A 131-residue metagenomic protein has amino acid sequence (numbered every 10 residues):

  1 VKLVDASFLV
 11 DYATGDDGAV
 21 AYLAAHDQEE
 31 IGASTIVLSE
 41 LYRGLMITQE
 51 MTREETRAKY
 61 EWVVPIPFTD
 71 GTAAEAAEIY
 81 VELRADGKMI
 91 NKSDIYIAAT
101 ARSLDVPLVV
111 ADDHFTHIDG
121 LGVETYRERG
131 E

Functional and structural regions predicted by a protein language model:
V1-A33, R43-A58: Short, well-structured N-terminal submotif of metal-dependent ribonuclease cores
V4-D5, A33-S34, I90-N91, D112 (+1 more regions): Histidine- and aromatic-rich ligand-binding microenvironments
L9-V10, L38-L41, A73, F115-T116: A generic structural signal for short hydrophobic patches within well-formed alpha-helices
A19-V20, L38, R53, A73-A77 (+1 more regions): A general structural signal for well-ordered alpha-helical segments in protein cores
V64-R84: Acidic catalytic patch
N91-P107: Acidic, metal-associated active-site segment
R102-E131: Acidic, PIN/NYN-like endoribonuclease modules and their adjacent C-terminal/linker elements
